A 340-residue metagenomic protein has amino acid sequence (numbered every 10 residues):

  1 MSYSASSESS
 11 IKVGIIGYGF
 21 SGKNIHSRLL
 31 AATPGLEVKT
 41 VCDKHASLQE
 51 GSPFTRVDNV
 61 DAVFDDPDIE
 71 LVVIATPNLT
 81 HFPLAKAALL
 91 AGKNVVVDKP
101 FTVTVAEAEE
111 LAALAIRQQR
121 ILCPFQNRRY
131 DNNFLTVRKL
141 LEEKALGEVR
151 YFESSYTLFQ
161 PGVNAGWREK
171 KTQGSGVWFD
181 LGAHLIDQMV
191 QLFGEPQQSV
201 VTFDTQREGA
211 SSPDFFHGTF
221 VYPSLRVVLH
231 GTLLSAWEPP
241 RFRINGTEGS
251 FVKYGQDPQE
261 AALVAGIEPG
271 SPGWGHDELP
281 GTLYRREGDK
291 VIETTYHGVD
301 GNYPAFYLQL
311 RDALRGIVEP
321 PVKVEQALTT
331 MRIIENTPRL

Functional and structural regions predicted by a protein language model:
M1-S10, I15, L71-V73, R120 (+4 more regions): C-terminal helix-rich "cap/oligomerization" subdomain common to oxidoreductases
M1-S52: N-terminal Rossmann-like dinucleotide-binding module
T55-A113: Beta-loop-alpha module in the N-terminal Rossmann-like domain of NAD(P)-dependent dehydrogenases, especially those
T80, P100, C123-Y130: Rossmann-like NAD(P)(H) cofactor-binding subdomain of soluble oxidoreductases
E110-N127, G147-F152: Rossmann-fold dehydrogenase core element
R128-G209: Predominantly a Rossmann-like dinucleotide-binding segment in NAD(P)-dependent oxidoreductases
I186-P269, P304-V318, T337: Contiguous beta-strand/loop segments that form the cofactor/metal-binding neighborhood of enzyme cores
